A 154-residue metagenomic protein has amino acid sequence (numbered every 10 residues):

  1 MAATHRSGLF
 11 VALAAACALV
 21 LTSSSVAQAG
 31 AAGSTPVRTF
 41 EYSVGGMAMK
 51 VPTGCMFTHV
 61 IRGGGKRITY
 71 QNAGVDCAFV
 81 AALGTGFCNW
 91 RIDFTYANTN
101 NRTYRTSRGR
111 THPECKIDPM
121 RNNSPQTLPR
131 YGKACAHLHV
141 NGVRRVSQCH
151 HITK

Functional and structural regions predicted by a protein language model:
M1-G30: Secretory targeting and sorting signals
G33-N100: Short, surface-exposed binding/anchoring microloops in extracellular/periplasmic proteins
I61, L83, F94, M120-S124 (+2 more regions): Secreted/processed peptides and extracellular or luminal domains of membrane proteins
N100-K116, H151-I152: Solvent-exposed serine/threonine-rich low-complexity stretches and specific carbohydrate-binding patches
R110-G132: Short, solvent-exposed, Trp/other aromatic-anchored flexible loops in extracytoplasmic proteins
P125-P129, K133-T153: Short, exposed beta-strand-loop hairpins at the edges of beta-sheets in extracellular/periplasmic proteins
